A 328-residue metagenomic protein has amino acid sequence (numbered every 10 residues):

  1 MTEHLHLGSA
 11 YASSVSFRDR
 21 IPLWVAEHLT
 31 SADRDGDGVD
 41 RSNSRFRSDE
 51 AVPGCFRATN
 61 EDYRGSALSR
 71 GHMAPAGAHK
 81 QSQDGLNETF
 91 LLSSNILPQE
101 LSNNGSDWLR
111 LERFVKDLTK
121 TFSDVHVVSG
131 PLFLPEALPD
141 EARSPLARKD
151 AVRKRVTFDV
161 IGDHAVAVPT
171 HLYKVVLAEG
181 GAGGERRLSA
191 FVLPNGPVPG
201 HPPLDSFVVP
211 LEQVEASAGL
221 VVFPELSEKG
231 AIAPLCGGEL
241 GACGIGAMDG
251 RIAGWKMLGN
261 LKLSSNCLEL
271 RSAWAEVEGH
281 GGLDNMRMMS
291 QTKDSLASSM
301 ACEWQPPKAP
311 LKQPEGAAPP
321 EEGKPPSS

Functional and structural regions predicted by a protein language model:
M1: Short, Gly/Pro- and small/polar-rich lid/capping loops
L5-F114, T121: Betabetaalpha-Me/HNH-type nuclease active-site subdomain
S13, T119-S328: C-terminal, well-folded lobe of enzymatic/effector domains
